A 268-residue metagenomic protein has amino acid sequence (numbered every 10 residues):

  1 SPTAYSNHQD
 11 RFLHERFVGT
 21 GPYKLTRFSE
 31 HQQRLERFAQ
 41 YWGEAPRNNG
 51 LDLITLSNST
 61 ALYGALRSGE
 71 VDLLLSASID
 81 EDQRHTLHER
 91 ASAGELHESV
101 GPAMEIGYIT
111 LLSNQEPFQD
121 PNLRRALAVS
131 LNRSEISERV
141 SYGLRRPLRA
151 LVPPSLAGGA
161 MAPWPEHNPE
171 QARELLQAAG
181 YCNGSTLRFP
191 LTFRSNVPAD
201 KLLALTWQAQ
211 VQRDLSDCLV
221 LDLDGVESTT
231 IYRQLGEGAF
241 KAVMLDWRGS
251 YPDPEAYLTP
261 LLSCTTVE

Functional and structural regions predicted by a protein language model:
S1-P46, G50, T60, E170 (+1 more regions): Gly/Pro-rich hinge or "lid" segments in bacterial periplasmic/extracellular proteins
G21-K24, Q33-R34, N49-T55, L73 (+2 more regions): Short, well-ordered beta-strand elements
T26-R34, D52-Q115, E138: Extracellular/periplasmic solute-recognition and catalytic clefts
E30, Q177-G249: Ligand/substrate-recognition segments at binding pockets and active sites
A61-Y63, V71, L123-R124, T230-Q234: Short, hydrophobic alpha-helical packing/hinge segments within bilobed ligand-binding/sensory domains
Q83-S99, A239, D253-E268: Ligand-binding "clamshell"
N114-E138: Extended ligand-binding regions for polar small-molecule ligands
R146-A179, S195-L203: Structural transition elements
